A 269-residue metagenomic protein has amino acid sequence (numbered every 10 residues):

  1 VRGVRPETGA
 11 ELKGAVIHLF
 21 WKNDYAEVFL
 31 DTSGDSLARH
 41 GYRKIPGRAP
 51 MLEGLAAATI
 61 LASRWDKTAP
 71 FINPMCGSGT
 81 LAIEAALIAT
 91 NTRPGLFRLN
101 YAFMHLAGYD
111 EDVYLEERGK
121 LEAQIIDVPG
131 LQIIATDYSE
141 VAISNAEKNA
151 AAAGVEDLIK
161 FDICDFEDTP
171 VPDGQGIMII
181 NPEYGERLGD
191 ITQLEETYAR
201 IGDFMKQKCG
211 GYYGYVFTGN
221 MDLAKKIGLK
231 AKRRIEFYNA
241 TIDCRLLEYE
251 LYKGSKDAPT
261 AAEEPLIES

Functional and structural regions predicted by a protein language model:
V1-E53, I60, E263-S269: Non-catalytic, mostly N-terminal accessory regions of nucleic-acid modification and defense proteins
L12-G14, K22-D24, D66-T68, P129-G130 (+2 more regions): Short, well-ordered loop/turn elements at secondary-structure boundaries
K22, M75-G79, A240-T241: A short acidic Gly-Thr/Ser loop motif
N23, T32-G34, E140, Y184 (+1 more regions): Non-catalytic surface loops within mature trypsin-like serine protease
D31-T32, H40-G41, A86-L87, I227-L229: Short acidic, glycine/serine/threonine-rich loops at helix termini
M51-P170, E186-R187, T192-Q193: Conserved S-adenosyl-L-methionine
C164-E268: C-terminal catalytic and target-recognition region of SAM-dependent MTase-like enzymes, primarily methyltransferases
